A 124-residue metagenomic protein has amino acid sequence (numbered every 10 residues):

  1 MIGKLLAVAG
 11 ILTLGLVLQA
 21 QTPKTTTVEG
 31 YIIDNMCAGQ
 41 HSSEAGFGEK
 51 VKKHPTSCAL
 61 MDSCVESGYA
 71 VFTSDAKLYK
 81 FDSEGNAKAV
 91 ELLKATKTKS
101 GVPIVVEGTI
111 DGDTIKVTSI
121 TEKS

Functional and structural regions predicted by a protein language model:
M1-A7: Bacterial N-terminal signal peptides that target proteins for export
A7-V17: Bacterial N-terminal signal peptides
L18-S124: OB-fold and OB-like single-stranded nucleic-acid-recognition modules and their adjacent interaction interfaces
